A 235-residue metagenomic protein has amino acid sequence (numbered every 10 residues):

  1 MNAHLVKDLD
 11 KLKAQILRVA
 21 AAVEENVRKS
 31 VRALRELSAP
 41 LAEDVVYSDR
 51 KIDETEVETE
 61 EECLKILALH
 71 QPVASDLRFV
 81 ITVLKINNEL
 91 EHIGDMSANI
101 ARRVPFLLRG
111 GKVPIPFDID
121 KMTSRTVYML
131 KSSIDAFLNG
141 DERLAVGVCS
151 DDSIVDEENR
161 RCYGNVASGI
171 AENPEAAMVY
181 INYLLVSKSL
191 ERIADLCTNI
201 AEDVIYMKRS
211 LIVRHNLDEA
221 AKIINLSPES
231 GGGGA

Functional and structural regions predicted by a protein language model:
M1-A235: Cytosolic, long alpha-helical scaffolding segments
